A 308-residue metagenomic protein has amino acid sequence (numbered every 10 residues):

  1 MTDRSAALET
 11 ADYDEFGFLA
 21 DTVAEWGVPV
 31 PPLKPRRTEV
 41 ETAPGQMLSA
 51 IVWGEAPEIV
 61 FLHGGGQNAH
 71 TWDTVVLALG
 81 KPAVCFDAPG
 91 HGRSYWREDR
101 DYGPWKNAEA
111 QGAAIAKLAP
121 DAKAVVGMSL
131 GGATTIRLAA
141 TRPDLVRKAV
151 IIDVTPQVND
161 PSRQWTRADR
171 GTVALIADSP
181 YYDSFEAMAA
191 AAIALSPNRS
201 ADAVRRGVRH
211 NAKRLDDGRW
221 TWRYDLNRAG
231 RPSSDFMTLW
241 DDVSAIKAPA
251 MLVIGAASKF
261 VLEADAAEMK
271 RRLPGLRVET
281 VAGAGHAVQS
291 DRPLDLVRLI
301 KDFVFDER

Functional and structural regions predicted by a protein language model:
M1-P57, G80-K81, A119-A122, F305-R308: Alpha/beta-hydrolase fold catalytic core
A43-Q46, V84-V126, R298: Active-site loop/oxyanion-hole signature of alpha/beta-hydrolase fold enzymes
Q46-Y95: Conserved HGGG/HGGXW glycine-rich cap/lid loop of the alpha/beta-hydrolase fold
G127-G131, T135: Gly/Ala-rich beta-loop-alpha elbow adjacent to hydrolase catalytic centers
A140, R147-D183: Flexible "cap/lid" loop of the alpha/beta hydrolase fold
S179-M237: Conserved alpha/beta-hydrolase catalytic His-Asp/Glu region
R214-R271, T280: Conserved serine/cysteine hydrolase catalytic core
A284-P293, V297: Catalytic histidine-centered segment of alpha/beta-hydrolase-like enzymes
